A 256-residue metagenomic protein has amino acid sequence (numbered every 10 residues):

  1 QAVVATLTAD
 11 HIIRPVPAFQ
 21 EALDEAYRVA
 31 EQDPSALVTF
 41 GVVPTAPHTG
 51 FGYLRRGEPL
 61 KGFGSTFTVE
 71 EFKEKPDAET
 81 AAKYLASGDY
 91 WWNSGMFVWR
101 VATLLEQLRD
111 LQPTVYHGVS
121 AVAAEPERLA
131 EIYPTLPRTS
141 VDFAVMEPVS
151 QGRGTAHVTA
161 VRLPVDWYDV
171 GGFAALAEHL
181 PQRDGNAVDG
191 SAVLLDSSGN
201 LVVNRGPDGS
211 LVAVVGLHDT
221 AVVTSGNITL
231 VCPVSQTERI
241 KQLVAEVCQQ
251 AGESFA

Functional and structural regions predicted by a protein language model:
Q1-A2, A9, Q32-L37, T49-G50 (+6 more regions): Short coil/turn connectors at secondary-structure junctions
Q1-L60, W99, D110-Q112: Conserved beta-loop-beta/alpha segment of the NTase-like Rossmann-fold superfamily that binds/positions NTPs
A22-A26, A36, G50, S65-T68 (+3 more regions): Internal, well-ordered alpha-helical segments in soluble enzyme and binding-protein domains
T39, Y53, E71, M96-V98 (+2 more regions): Conserved hydrophobic/aromatic beta-strand scaffold that supports enzyme active sites
G57-W91: A short, charged helix-loop
G88-V101: Short loop-to-beta-strand entry elements in the cores of soluble alpha/beta enzymes
V101-A256: Left-handed beta-helix
